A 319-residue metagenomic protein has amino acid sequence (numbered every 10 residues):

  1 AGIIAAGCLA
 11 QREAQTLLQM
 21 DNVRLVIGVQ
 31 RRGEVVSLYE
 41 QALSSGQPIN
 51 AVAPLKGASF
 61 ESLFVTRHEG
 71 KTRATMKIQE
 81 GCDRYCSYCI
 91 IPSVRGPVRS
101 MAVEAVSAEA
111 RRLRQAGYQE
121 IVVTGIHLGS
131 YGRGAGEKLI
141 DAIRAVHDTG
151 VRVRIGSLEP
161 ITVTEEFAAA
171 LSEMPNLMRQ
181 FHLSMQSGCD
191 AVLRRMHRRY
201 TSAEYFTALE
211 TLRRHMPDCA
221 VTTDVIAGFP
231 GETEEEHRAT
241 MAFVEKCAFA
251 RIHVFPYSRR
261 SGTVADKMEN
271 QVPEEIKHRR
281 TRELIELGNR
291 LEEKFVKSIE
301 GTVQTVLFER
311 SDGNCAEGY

Functional and structural regions predicted by a protein language model:
A1-S130, F181, A203-R214, R238-K246 (+3 more regions): Proteins enriched for Cys/Gly/acidic motifs involved in redox and nucleic-acid/cofactor modification
I3, R12, Q115-E234: Conserved SAM/AdoMet-binding glycine-rich loop
C8, V35, V123, I155 (+5 more regions): Residue-level signal for inorganic ion chemistry
G132-T149, M196, R259-R290: Radical SAM enzyme [4Fe-4S]-AdoMet core and its adjacent flexible, acidic and glycine-rich loops/tails across
E232, A248-F249: Contiguous mid-protein beta-loop-alpha structural module that forms a pocket-lining wall or clamp of enzyme active
E300-D312: Structural detector for short beta-strands of small beta-barrel domains
G313-E317: Short aromatic-glycine-enriched beta-strand elements
